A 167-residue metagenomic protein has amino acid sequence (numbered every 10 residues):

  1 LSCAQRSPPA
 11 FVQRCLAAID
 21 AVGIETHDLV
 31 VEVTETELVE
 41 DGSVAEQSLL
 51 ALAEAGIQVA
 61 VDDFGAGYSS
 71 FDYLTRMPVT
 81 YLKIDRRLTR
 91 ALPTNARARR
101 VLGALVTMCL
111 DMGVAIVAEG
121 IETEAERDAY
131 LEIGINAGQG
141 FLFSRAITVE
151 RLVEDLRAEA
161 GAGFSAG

Functional and structural regions predicted by a protein language model:
L1, Y73-R76, Y81, A115-L156: Cyclic nucleotide signaling catalytic output domains
L1-Q47, G120: Catalytic core of bacterial c-di-GMP phosphodiesterases, primarily the EAL and HD-GYP domains, capturing alpha-helical
Q5-Q13, E46, V149-G167: C-di-GMP signaling machinery
I24-L29, A55-Q58, T80, L110-V114 (+1 more regions): Short, well-ordered coil/turn segments that N-cap beta-strands
D85: Short helix- or helix-capping micro-motifs that position conserved polar/aromatic residues at function-defining sites
L102-M112: Alpha-helix-loop-beta-strand connector modules within alpha/beta enzyme cores
